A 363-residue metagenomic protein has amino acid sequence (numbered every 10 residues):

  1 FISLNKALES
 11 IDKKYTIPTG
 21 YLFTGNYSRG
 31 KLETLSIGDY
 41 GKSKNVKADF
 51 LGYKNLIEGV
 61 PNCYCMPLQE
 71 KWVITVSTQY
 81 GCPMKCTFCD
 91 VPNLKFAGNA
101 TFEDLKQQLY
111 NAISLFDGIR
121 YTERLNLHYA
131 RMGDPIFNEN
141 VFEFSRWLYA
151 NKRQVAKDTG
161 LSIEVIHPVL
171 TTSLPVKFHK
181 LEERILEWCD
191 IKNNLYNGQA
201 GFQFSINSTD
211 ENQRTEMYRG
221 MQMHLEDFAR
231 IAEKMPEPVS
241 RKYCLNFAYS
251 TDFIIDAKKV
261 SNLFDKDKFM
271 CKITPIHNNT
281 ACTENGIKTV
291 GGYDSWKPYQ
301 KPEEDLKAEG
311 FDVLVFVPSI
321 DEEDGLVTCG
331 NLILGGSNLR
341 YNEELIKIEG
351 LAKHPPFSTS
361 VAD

Functional and structural regions predicted by a protein language model:
F1-L51, Q222-D363: Auxiliary Fe-S-binding modules of radical SAM enzymes
I11-D12, N62-Y64, L115: Catalytic micro-motifs at enzyme active sites that drive phosphoryl/nucleotidyl and oxygen chemistry
Y15-L22, D90-N93, Y121, Y129-M132: Generic detector of contiguous secondary-structure segments
F23, T34, V76, F202-F204: Short beta-strand motif preference
I37-K42, D49-G52, G81, P92-F96 (+2 more regions): Glycine-centered small-residue hotspots that permit tight backbone geometry or close packing
K42-S43, L56-V60, Y64-N111: Canonical Radical SAM [4Fe-4S] cluster-binding loop centered on the CxxxCxxC motif and its immediate flanking residues
A112-D305, E309: Conserved AdoMet/S-adenosylmethionine-binding subsite of the radical SAM
